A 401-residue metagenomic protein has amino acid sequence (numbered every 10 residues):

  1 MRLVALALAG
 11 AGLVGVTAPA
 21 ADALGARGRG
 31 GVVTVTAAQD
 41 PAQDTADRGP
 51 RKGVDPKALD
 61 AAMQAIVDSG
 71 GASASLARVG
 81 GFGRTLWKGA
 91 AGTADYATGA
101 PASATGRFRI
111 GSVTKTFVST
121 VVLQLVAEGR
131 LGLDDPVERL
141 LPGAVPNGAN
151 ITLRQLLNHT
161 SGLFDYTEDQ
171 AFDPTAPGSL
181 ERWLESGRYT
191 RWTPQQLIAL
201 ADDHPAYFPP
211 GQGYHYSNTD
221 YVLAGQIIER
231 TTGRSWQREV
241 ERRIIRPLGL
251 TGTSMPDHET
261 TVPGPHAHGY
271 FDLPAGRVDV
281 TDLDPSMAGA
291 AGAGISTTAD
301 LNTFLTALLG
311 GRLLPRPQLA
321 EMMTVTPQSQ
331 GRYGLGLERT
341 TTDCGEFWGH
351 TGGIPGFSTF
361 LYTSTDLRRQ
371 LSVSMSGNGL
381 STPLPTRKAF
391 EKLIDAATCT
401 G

Functional and structural regions predicted by a protein language model:
M1-A26, Q39: Secretory targeting and sorting signals
D22-T36, D40-G89, T281-G401: Catalytic loop of the DD-peptidase/beta-lactamase superfamily, centered on the K-T-G motif and neighboring
D55, L59, I110, T114 (+5 more regions): Hydrophobic (often cysteine-bearing) scaffold residues that line and stabilize catalytic clefts of nucleotide/cofactor
M63, G83, K115-V118, V122 (+6 more regions): Residue-level preference for non-acidic, small/hydrophobic
G70-S73, A97-Q155, F208-S217, G289: Short active-site loop at a secondary-structure junction that contains or immediately precedes the catalytic residue(s)
L86, G148-F347, T351: Short, surface-exposed loop or secondary-structure junction motifs that flank catalytic or metal-binding residues
A91-T93: Solvent-exposed serine/threonine-rich low-complexity stretches and specific carbohydrate-binding patches
